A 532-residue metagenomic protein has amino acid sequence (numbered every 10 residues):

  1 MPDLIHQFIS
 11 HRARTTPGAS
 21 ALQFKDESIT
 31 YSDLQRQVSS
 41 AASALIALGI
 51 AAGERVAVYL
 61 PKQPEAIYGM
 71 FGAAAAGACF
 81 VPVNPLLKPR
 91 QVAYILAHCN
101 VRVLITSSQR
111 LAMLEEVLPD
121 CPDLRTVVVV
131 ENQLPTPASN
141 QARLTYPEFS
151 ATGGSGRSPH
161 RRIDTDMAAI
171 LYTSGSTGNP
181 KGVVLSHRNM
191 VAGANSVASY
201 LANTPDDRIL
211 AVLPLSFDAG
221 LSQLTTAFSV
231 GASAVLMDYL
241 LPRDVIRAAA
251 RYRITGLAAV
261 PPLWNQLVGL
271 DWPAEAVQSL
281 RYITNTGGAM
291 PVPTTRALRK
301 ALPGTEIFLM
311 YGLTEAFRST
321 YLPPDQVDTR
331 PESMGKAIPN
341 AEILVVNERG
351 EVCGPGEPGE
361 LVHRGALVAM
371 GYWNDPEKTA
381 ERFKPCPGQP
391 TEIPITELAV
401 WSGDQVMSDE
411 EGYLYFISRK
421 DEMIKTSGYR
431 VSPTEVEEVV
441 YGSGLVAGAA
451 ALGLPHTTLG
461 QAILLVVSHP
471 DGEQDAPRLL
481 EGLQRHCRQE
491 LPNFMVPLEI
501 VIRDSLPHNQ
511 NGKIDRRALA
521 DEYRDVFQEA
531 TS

Functional and structural regions predicted by a protein language model:
P2, S10, G18-Q63, I67-F71 (+2 more regions): Conserved AMP-binding/adenylate-forming core of the ANL superfamily
P17-G18, V128-V129, G153-Y172, N179 (+1 more regions): Conserved pre-ATP/AMP-binding loop-to-beta segment of ANL
T30-D33, R161, A168-A192: Conserved AMP-binding A3 loop
A47-L48, A75-E148: Structural core segment of the AMP-binding/adenylate-forming
L87, L104, L257, G365 (+6 more regions): AMP-binding/adenylate-forming catalytic core of the ANL superfamily
V130, Q489-K513: AMP-binding/adenylate-forming catalytic domain of the ANL superfamily
V191-R208, L215-G256, L270: Conserved AMP-binding/adenylation subdomain of ANL enzymes
S229, I254-A259, V268-R330, E342 (+1 more regions): Gly/Ser/Thr-rich phosphate-binding loop
